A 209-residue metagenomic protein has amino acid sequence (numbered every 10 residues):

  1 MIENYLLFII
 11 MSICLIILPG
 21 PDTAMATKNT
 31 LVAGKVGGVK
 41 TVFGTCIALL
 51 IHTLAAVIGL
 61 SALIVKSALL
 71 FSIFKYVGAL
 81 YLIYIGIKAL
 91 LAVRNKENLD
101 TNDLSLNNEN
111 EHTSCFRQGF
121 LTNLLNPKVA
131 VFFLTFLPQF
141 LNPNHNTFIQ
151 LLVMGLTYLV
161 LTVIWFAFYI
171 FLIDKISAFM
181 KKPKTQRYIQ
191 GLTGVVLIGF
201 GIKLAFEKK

Functional and structural regions predicted by a protein language model:
I2-S72, T135-M154, L159: Juxtamembrane transmembrane-helix termini in multi-pass membrane transport proteins
L6, I10, E109-L121, I149-V153 (+1 more regions): Alpha-helical membrane-protein architecture signal
I13, I17, L50-I51, I87 (+3 more regions): Hydrophobic/aromatic residues within the transmembrane alpha-helices of Major Facilitator Superfamily
V36-C115, L172: Membrane helix-loop-helix hairpins that form the core translocation module of multi-pass transporters
T45, L49, T53, T122 (+4 more regions): Hydrophobic alpha-helical transmembrane segments in multi-pass membrane proteins
K66-E97, T162-L172, S177-K209: Selective transmembrane alpha-helices of multi-pass membrane proteins
H112, L125-K128: Selected transmembrane alpha-helices and immediately adjacent juxtamembrane segments of polytopic inner-membrane
